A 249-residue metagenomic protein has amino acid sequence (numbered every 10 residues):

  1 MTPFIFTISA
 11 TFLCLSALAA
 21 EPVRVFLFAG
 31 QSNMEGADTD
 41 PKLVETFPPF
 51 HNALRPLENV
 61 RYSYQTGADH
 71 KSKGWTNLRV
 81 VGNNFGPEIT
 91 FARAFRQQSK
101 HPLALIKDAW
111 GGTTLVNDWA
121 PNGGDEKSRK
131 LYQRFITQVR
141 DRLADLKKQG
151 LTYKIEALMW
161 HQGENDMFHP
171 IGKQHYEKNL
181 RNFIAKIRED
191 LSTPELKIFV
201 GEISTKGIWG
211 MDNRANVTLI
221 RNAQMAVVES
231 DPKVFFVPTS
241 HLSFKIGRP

Functional and structural regions predicted by a protein language model:
M1-T2: N-terminal secretory signal peptides that target proteins for export/translocation
I5-S16: Bacterial N-terminal signal peptides
A20-R248: Cell-envelope and extracellular/periplasmic
